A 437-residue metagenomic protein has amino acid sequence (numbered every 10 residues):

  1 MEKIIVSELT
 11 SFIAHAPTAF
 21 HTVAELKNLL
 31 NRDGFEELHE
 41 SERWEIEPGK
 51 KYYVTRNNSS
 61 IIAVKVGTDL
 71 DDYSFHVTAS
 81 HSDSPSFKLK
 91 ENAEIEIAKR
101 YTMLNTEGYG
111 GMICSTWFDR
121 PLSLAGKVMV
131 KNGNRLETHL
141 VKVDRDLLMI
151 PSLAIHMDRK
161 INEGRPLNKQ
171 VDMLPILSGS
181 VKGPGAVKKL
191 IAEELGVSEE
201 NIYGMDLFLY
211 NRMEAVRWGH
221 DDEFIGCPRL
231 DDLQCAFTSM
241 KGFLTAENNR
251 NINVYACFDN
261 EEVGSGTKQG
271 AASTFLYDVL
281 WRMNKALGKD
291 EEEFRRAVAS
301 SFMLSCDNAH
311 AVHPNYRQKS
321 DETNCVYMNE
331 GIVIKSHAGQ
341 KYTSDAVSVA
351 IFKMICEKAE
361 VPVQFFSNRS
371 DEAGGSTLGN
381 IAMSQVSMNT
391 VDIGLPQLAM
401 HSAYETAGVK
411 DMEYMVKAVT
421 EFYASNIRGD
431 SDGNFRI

Functional and structural regions predicted by a protein language model:
M1-I437: N-terminal hydrophobic/helix-forming segments and targeting peptides
